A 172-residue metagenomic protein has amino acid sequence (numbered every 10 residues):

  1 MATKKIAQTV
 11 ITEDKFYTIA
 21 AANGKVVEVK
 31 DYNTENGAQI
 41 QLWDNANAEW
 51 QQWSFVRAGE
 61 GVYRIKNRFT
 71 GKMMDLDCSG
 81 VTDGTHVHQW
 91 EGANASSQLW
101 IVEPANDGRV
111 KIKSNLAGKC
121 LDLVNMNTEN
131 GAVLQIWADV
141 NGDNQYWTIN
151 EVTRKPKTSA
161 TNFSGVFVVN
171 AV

Functional and structural regions predicted by a protein language model:
A2-T34, Q52-V81, L99-T128, Y146-P156 (+1 more regions): Extracellular glycan-recognition/adhesion modules and their associated mucin-like linkers
I19, Q39-I40, I65, T85-V87 (+2 more regions): Generic preference for hydrophobic/aromatic residues in regular secondary structure cores
N36-E49, G84-A93, A138-V140: Surface-exposed turn/loop modules enriched in turn-prone residues
Q41, Q51, H88, Q98 (+2 more regions): Intrinsically disordered, low-complexity repeat/linker tracts enriched for polar/charged residues
